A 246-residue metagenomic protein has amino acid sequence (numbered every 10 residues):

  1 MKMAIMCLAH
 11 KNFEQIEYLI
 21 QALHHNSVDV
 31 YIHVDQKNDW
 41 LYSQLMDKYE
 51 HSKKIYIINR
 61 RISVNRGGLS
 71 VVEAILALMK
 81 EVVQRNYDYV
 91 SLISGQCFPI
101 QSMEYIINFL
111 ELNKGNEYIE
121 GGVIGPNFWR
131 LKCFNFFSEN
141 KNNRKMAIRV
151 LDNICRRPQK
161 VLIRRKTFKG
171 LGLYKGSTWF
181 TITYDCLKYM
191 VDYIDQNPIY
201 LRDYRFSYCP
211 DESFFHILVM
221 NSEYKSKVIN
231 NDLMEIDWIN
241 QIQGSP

Functional and structural regions predicted by a protein language model:
M1-P246: ER/Golgi luminal nucleotide-sugar-dependent glycosyltransferases, focusing on the catalytic module
